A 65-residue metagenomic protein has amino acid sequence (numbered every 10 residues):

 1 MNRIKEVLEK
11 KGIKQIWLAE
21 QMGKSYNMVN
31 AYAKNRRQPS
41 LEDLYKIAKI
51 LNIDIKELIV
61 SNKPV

Functional and structural regions predicted by a protein language model:
R3-E6, K10-G12, A31, K49 (+1 more regions): Short, charged recognition helix plus adjacent turn of helix-turn-helix-like nucleic-acid-binding domains
I13-A31: Short alpha-helical DNA-recognition segment
S25, R36, N62-V65: The DNA-recognition helices of helix-turn-helix-type DNA-binding domains
R36-K46: Short, basic-rich loop-to-helix N-cap that marks the start of a DNA-contacting helix
I53: Short beta-to-alpha loop/turn elements within the nucleotide-binding domains of ABC transporters
